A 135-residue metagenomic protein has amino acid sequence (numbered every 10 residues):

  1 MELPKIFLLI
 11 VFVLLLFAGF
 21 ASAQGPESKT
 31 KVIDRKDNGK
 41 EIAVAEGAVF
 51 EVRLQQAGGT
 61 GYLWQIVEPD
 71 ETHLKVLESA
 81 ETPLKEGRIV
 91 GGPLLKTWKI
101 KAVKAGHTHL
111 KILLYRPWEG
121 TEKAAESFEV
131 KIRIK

Functional and structural regions predicted by a protein language model:
M1-L8: Bacterial N-terminal signal peptides that target proteins for export
L9-A18: Bacterial N-terminal signal peptides
Q24-E51, A57: N-terminal edge beta-strand
T60, E68-E86: Short, solvent-exposed loop/linker segments at beta-strand-coil boundaries, enriched for Pro/Gly and Ser/Thr
V90-T97: Aromatic sugar-binding surface patches on proteins that engage polysaccharides or sugar-phosphate polymers
I100-L110: Glycine-centered tight-turn and secondary-structure capping sites
R116-E122: Short acidic/polar inter-strand loop motif in beta-rich domains
I132-I134: Interdomain boundary/hinge segments at the C-termini of tandem beta-sandwich modules
